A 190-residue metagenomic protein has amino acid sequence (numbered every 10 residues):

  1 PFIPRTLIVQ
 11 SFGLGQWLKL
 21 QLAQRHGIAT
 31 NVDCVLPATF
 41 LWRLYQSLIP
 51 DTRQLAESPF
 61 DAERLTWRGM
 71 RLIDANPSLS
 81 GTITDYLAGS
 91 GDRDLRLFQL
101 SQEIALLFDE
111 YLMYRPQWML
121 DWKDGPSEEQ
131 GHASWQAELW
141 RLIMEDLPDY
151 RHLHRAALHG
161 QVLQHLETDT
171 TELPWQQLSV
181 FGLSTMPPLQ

Functional and structural regions predicted by a protein language model:
P1-I3, E167-L178: Flexible, charged surface loops at secondary-structure boundaries
F2-L14, S179, L183: Conserved RecA-like ASCE P-loop NTPase motor core of nucleic-acid helicases/translocases
V9-L173, P188: Basic/charged alpha-beta structural segments of nucleotide/phosphate-handling enzymes
Q176-Q190: Segments forming glycine/polar-rich beta-alpha architectures that bind adenosine-containing cofactors
